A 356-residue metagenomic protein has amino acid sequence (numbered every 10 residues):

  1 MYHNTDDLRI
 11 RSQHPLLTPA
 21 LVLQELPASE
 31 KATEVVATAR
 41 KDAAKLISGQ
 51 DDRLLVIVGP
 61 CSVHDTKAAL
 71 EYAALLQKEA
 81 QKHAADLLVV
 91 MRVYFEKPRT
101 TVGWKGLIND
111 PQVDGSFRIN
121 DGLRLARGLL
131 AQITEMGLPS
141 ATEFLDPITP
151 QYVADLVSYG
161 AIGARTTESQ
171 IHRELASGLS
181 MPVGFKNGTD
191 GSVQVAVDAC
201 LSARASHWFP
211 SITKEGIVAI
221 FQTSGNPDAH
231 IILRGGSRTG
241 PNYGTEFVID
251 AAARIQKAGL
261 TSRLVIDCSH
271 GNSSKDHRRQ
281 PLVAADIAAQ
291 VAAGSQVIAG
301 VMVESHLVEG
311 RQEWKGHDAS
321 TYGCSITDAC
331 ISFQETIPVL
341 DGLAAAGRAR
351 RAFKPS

Functional and structural regions predicted by a protein language model:
Y2-D6, D86-V248, H270-G271, K275 (+6 more regions): Active-site-facing alpha/beta catalytic cores
D7-I47: N- or domain-start disorder-to-order transition segments that initiate the globular core
I47-Q50, Q81-A84, L130-G137, T223 (+1 more regions): Acidic (Asp/Glu)-rich catalytic clusters
L55-A68, D328: Conserved phosphate/anionic-ligand binding catalytic regions in large, soluble enzymes, centered on
G59, I266, S332: Conserved, mostly hydrophobic/aromatic
T66-K78, T101-I108: Glycine-rich loop at the start of a catalytic domain that most often binds anionic cofactors/ligands
R234, N242, D250-V265: A contiguous, surface-oriented mixed alpha/beta subdomain in the mid-to-C-terminal portion of proteins that forms
H306-F353: Internal helix-turn-beta structural module
